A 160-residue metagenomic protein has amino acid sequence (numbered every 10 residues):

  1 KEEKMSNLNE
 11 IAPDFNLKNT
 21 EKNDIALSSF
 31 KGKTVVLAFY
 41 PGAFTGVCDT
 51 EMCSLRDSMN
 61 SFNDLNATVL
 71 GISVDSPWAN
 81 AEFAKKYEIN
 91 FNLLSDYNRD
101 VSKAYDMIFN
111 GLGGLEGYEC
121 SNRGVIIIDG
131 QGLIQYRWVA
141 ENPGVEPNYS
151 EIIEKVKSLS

Functional and structural regions predicted by a protein language model:
K4-S160: Chalcogenol-based redox active-site neighborhoods
